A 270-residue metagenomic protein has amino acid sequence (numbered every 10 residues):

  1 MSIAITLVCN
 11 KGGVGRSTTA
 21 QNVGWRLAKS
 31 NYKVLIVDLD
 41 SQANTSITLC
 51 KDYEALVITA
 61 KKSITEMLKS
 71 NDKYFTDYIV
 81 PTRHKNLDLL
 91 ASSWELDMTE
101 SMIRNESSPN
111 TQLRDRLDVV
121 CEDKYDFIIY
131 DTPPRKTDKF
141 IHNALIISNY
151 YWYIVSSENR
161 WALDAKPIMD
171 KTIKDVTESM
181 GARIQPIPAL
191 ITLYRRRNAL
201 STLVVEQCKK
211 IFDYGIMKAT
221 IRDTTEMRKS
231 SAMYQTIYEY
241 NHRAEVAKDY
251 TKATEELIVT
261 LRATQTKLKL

Functional and structural regions predicted by a protein language model:
M1-L270: P-loop NTP-binding core
